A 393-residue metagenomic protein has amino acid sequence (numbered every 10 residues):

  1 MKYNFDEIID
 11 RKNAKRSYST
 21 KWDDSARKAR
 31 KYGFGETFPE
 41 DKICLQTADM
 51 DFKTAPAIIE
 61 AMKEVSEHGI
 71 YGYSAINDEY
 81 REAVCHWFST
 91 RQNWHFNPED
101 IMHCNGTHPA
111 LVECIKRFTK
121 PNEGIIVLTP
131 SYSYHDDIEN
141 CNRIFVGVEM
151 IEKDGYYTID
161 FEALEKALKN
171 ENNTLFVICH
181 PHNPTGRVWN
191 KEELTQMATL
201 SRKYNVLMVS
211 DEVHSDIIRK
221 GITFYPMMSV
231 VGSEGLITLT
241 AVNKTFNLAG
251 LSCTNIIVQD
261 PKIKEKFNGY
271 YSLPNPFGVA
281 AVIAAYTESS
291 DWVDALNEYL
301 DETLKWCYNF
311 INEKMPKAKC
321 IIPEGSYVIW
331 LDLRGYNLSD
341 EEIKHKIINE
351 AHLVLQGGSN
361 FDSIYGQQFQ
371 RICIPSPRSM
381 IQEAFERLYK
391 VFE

Functional and structural regions predicted by a protein language model:
K2-F5, I9-G106, T287-E288: N-terminal small-domain helix-loop-helix segment of the aminotransferase-like
Y71-T199, D216-I217, I222-V230, I237: Conserved core of the PLP fold type I
I76, G235-E313, K319-P323: PLP-dependent aminotransferase class I/II
N142, K203-Y204, E234, A351: Helix C-cap/helix->beta junction micro-motif
E212: Walker B catalytic acidic pair
G221-N243, K262-K266, L353, Q370-R371: Conserved active-site segment immediately N-terminal to the catalytic lysine that forms the internal aldimine
L300-D301, K314-E350: Conserved PLP-binding catalytic core of the aspartate aminotransferase-like
K346-V354, F361-E393: PLP-dependent enzyme catalytic core of the Aspartate aminotransferase-like
